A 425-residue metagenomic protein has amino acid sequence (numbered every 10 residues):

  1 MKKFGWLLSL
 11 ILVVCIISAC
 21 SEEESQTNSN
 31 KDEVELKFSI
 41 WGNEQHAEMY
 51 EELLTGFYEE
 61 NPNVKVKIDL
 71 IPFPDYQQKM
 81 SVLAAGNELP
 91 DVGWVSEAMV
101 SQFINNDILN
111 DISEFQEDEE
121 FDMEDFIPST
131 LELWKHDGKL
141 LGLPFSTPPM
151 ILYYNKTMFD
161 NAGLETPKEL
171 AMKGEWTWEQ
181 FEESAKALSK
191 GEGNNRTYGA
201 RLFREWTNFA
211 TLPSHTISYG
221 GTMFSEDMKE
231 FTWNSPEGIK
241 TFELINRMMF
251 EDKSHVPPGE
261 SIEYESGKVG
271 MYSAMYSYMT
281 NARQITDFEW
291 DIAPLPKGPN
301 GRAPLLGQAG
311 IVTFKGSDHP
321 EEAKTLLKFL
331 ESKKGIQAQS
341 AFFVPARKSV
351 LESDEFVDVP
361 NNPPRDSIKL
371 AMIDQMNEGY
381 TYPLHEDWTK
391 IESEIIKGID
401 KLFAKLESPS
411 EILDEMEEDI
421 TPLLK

Functional and structural regions predicted by a protein language model:
M1-K37, E59, E411-D414, E418-K425: Short, low-complexity disordered leader/linker segments with a strong preference for bacterial N-terminal type II
N30-N43, V64-D69, D91-V92, L141 (+2 more regions): Short, well-ordered beta-strand elements
E44-K65, M158, I395, L413: Short, polar/charged alpha-helical segment
G56, E60-F126, G142, N161-G163 (+5 more regions): Extracytoplasmic "Venus flytrap"/periplasmic binding protein-like
G56, I262, T280, A309-T389 (+1 more regions): Mature extracytoplasmic/periplasmic domains
E97-I151, E179-Q180, D287, D291-P296 (+1 more regions): Hinge/lid segment of periplasmic solute-binding proteins
D137-F145, M150, D160, T177-E230 (+1 more regions): Extracytoplasmic/periplasmic solute-binding protein
E182-K186, G221-T222, E226-P257, R283: Glycine-centered hinge/linker elements that transmit conformational signals in sensory and ligand-binding systems
